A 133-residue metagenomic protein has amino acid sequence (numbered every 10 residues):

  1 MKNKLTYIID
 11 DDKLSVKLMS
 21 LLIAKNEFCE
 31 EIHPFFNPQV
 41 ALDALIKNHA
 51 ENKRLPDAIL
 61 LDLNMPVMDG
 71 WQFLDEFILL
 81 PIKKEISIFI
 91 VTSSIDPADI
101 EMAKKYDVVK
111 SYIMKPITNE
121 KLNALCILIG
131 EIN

Functional and structural regions predicted by a protein language model:
K4-L14, M19-I23: Conserved acidic segment of CheY-like receiver
P34-K47, G70: Helix N-cap/capping motif at the beta->alpha junctions
R54-A58, I82-S87: His-Asp phosphorelay/catalytic-motif detector in bacterial-type signaling
D62: Active-site residues of response regulator receiver
M65: Receiver (REC) domain active-site loop signature in two-component systems and cognate sites in sensor histidine kinases
Q72, K84-E85, I95-S111: Alpha4 helix (beta4-alpha4-beta5 surface) of REC/receiver domains from two-component response regulators
V91-T92: Hydrophobic/aromatic residues positioned on beta-strands within the core alpha/beta folds
M114-K115: A Lys-centered signature of the CheY-like receiver
